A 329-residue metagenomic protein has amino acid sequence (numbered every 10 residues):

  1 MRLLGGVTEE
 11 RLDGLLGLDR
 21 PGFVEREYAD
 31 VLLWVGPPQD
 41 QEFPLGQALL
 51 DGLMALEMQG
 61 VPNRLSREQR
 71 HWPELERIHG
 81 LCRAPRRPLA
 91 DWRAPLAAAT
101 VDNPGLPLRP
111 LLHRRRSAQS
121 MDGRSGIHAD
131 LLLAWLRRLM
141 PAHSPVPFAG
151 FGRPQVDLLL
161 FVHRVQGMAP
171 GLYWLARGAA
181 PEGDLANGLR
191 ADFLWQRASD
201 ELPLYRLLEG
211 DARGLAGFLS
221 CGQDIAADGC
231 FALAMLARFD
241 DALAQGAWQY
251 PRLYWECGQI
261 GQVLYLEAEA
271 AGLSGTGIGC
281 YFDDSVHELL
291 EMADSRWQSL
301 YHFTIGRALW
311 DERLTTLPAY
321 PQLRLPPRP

Functional and structural regions predicted by a protein language model:
M1-P329: Acidic, surface-exposed loops and disordered segments
